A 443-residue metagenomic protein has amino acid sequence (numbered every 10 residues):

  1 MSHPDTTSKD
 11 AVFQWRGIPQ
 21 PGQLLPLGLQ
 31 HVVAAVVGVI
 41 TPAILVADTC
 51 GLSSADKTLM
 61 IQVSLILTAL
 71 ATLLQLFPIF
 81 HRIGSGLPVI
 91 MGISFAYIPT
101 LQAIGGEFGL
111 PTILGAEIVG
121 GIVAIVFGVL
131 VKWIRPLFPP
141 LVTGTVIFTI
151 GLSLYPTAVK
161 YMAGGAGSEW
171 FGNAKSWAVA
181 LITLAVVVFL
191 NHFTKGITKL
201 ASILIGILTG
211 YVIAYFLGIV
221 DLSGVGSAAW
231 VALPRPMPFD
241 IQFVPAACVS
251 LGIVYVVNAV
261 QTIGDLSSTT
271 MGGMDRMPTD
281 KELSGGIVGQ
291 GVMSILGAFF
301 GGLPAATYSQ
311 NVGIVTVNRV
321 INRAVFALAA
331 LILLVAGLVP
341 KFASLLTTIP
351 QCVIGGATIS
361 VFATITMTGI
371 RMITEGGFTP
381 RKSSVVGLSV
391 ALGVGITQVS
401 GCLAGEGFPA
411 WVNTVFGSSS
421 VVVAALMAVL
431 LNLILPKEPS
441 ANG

Functional and structural regions predicted by a protein language model:
M1-L27, L222-R235, M271-P278, L430-G443: Intrinsically disordered, low-complexity non-transmembrane regions of multi-pass membrane transporters
M1-V89, A96-I104: N-terminal signal-anchor module of multipass membrane proteins
R16, P21, A47-G84, G252-R323: Membrane-embedded helical hairpins/re-entrant loop segments and their flanking transmembrane helices within multi-pass
G22-A35, G172-L184, A201-S202, L217 (+2 more regions): Hydrophobic, membrane-embedded alpha-helices of multi-pass small-molecule transporters
L59, R82-F95, P136-T145, K199-L204 (+3 more regions): Short, non-helical or kinked segments that cap or interrupt transmembrane helices
Q102, N191, N311-N322, F326 (+1 more regions): Interfacial segments of multi-pass membrane proteins
I104-S223, A330, V335-G443: Membrane-embedded alpha-helical modules
F193-I205, W230-P238, L251, G264-V288 (+1 more regions): Hydrophobic, small-residue-rich membrane helices and short re-entrant helix-turn-helix hairpins that build
